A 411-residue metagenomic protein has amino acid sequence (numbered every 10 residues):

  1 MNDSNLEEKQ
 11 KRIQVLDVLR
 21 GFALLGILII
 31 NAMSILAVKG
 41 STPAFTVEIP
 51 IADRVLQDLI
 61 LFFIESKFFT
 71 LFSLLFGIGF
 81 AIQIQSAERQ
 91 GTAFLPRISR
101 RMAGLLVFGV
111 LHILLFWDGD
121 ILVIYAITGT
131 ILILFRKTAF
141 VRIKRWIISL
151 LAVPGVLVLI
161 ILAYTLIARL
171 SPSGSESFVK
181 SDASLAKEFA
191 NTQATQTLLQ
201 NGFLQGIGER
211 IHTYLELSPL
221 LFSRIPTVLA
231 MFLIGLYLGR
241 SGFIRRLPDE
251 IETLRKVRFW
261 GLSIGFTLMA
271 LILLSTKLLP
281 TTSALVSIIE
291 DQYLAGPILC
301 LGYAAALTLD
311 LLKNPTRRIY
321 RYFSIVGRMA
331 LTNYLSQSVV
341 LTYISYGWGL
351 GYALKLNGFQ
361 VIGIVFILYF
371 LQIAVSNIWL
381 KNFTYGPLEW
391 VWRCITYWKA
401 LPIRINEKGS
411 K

Functional and structural regions predicted by a protein language model:
N2-D3, N314-T316, L356-K411: C-terminal "closing" transmembrane helix and its immediate cytosolic amphipathic cap in multi-pass membrane proteins
N2-F76: N-terminal signal-anchor module of multipass membrane proteins
K11-V18, A23, V257-R258, L311-V340 (+2 more regions): Functional transmembrane helices that form membrane-embedded active or gating regions
I51-K67, D182-E188, I211-F222, L285-I298: Short aromatic-rich membrane-water interface segments that cap or initiate transmembrane helices in multi-pass membrane
T70-Q85, V123-L134, S223-P248, A295-N314: Specific transmembrane alpha-helix
A81-A163: Internal alpha-helical transmembrane segments
S149-I234: Long hydrophobic alpha-helical segments that form multi-pass transmembrane helix bundles in integral membrane proteins
W260-L311: Alpha-helical transmembrane segments and terminal signal-anchor/GPI-anchor hydrophobic tails, characterized by long
